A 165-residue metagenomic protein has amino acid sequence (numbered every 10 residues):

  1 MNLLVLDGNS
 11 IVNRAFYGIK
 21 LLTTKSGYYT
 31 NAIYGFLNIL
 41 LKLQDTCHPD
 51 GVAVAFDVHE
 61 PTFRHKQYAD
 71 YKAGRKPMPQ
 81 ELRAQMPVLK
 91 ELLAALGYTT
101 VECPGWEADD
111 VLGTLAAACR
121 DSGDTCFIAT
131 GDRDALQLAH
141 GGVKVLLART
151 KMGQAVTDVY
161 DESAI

Functional and structural regions predicted by a protein language model:
M1-A129, R133-A155, V159-D161: Noncatalytic, basic helical substrate-engagement surface that gates or grips nucleic-acid strands
S163-I165: S-adenosyl-L-methionine
